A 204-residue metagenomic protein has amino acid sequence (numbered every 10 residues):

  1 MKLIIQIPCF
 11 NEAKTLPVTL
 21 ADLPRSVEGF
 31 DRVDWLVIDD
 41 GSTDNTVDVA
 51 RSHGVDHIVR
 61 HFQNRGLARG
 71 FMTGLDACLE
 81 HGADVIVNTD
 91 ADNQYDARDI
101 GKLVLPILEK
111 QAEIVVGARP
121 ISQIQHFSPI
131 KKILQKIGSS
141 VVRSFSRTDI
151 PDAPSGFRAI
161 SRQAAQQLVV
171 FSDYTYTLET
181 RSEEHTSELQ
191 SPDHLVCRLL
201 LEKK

Functional and structural regions predicted by a protein language model:
K2-I4, D34, E179: Cell-envelope/extracellular polymer assembly enzymes that use nucleotide-activated donors
I4-P8, V37, R60: Short hydrophobic beta-strand elements that form part of the catalytic alpha/beta core underpinning NDP-sugar/donor
E12-V27: Short, well-formed alpha-helical segments that are part of the catalytic scaffolds of diverse glycosyltransferases
D31-G41: Short beta-strand/loop segment that forms part of the nucleotide-sugar
D39-V47, N93: A conserved acidic beta->alpha catalytic loop
H61-E80, V85, A97-Y174: Acceptor/aglycone-binding surface of glycosyltransferases and processive sugar-polymer synthases
E183-K204: Single conserved hydrophobic/aromatic residue that forms the stacking wall/gate of nucleotide- or nucleobase-binding
